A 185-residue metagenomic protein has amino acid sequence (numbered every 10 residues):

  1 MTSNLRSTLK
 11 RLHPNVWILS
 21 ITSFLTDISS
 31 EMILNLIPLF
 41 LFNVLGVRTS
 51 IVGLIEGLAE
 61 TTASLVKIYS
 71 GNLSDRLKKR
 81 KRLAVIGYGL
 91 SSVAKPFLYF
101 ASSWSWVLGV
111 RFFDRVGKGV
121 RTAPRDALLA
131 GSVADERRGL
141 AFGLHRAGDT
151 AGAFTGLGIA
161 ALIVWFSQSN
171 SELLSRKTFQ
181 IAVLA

Functional and structural regions predicted by a protein language model:
L5-S64: Helix-loop boundary and gating motifs at the non-cytosolic
L39-V44, T155-K177: Transmembrane alpha-helix termini and helix-breaking/packing motifs in multi-pass membrane transporters
E60-I68, A153-F154: Residue-level signature of mid-helix packing/kink "hotspots" within the transmembrane helices of 12-pass Major
V66-K78, V164: Helix-to-loop junctions at the C-terminal end of transmembrane segments in multipass secondary transporters
R82-F97: Structural signature of the two symmetry-related core transmembrane helices
F97-V110: Helix-loop junctions at membrane interfaces in 12-TM secondary transporters
V110-A151: Cytoplasmic helix-loop-helix junction between adjacent transmembrane helices in 12-TM secondary transporters
K177-A185: Symmetry-related core transmembrane helices of the 12-TM Major Facilitator Superfamily/SLC fold
